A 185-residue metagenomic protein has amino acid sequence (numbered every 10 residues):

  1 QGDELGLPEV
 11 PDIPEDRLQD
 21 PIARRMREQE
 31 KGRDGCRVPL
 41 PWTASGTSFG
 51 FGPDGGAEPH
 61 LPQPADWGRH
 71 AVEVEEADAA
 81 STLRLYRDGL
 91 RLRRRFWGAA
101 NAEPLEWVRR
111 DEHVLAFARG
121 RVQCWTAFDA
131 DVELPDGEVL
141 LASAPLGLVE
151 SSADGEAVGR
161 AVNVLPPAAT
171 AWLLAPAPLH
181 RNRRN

Functional and structural regions predicted by a protein language model:
Q1-V122, D131-E133: Loop/helix patches that line or flank the sugar-binding groove of alpha-linked glycan CAZymes
R37-P39, V114, E138, V162 (+1 more regions): A residue-level signal for beta-strand positions that form part of recognition/binding surfaces within mature
W42-S45, A144, P167, A175: Active-site donor-binding loop signature of nucleotide-sugar glycosyltransferases
G46, D129-V132, L146, P178-L179: Residues that cap or initiate secondary-structure elements
S48, L146-V149, A171: A short acidic, often aromatic-flanked loop/helix-cap motif at beta-alpha or helix-coil junctions that lines enzyme
V122, D131-S151: Beta-strand-rich binding/interaction modules
W125-A127: Short hydrophobic beta-strand that contains or immediately precedes a catalytic carboxylate
A153-N185: C-terminal beta-strand-rich structural cap/linker in extracellular carbohydrate-active enzymes
